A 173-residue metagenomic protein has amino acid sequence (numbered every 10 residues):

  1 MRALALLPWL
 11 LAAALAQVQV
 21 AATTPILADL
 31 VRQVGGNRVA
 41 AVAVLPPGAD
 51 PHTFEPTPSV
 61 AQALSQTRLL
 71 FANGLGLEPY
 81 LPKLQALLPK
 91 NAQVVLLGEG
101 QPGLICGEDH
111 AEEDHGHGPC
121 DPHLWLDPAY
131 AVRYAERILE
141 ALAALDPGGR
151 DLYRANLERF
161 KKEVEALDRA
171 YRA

Functional and structural regions predicted by a protein language model:
M1-R2, D121: Residue-level detector of alpha-helical transmembrane segments in integral membrane proteins
R2-A14: Bacterial N-terminal signal peptides
Q17-A173: Extracytoplasmic metal-acquisition and chelation regions
